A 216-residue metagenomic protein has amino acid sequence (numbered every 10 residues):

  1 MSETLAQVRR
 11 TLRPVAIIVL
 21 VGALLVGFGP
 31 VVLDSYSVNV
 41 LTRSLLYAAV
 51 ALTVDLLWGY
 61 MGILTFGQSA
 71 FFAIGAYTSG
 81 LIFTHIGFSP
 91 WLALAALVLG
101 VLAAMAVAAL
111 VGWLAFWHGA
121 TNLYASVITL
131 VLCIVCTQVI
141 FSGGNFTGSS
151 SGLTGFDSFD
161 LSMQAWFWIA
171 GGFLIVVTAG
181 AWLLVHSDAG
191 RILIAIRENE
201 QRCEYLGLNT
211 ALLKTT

Functional and structural regions predicted by a protein language model:
M1-T216: Transmembrane alpha-helices and adjacent helix-loop boundaries
